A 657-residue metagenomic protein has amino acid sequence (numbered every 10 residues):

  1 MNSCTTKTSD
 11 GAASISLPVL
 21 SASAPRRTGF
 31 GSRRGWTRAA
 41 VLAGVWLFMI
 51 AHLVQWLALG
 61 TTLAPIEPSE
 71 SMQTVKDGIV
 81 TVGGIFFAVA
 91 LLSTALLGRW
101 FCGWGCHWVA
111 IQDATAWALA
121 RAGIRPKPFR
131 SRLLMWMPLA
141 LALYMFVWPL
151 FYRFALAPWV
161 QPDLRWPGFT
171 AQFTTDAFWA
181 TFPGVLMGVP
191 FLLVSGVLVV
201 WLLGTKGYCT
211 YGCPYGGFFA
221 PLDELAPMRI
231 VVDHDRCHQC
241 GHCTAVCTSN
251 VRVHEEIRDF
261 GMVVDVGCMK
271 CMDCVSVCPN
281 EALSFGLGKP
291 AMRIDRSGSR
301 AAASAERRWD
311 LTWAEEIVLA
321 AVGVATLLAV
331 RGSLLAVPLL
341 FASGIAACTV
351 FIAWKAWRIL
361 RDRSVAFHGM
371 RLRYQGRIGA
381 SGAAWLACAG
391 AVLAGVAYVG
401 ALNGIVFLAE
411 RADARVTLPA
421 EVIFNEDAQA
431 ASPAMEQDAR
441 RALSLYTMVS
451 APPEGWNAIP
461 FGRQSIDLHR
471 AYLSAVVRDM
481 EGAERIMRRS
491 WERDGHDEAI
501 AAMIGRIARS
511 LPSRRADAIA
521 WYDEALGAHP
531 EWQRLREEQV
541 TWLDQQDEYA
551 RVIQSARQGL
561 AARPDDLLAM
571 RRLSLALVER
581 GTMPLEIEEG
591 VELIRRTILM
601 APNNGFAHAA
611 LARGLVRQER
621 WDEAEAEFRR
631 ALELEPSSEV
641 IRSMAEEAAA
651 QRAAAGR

Functional and structural regions predicted by a protein language model:
N2-R258, S276, E281-D427, D438-A439 (+1 more regions): Non-ligating segments of multi-cofactor redox enzymes
A397-E492, D517: Membrane-interface segments at or immediately adjacent to transmembrane helices that form the boundary between
L402, N457, Q464, E498-A499 (+4 more regions): Helix-start (N-cap) detector for alpha-helical repeat units in TPR-like alpha-solenoids, especially tetratricopeptide
E410, Y472, R506-I507, T541 (+4 more regions): Residue-level recognition of tetratricopeptide repeat
E454, F461, G495-H496, P530-E531 (+3 more regions): Short coil turns that delineate tetratricopeptide repeat
H469, M503-I504, E538, R572 (+2 more regions): Canonical tetratricopeptide repeat
V476, S510-L511, Q545, E579-R580 (+2 more regions): Register position in tetratricopeptide repeats
